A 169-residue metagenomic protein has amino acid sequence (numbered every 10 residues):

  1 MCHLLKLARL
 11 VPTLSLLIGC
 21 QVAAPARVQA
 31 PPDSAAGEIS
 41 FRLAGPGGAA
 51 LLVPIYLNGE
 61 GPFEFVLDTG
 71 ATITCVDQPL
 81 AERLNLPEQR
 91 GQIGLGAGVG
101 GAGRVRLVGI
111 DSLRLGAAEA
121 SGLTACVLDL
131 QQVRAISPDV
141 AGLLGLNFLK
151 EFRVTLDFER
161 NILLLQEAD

Functional and structural regions predicted by a protein language model:
C2-L5, L17-D169: Pepsin/retropepsin-fold aspartyl endopeptidases
L5-T13: Sec-dependent signal peptide recognition, specifically the positively charged N-region followed immediately by
